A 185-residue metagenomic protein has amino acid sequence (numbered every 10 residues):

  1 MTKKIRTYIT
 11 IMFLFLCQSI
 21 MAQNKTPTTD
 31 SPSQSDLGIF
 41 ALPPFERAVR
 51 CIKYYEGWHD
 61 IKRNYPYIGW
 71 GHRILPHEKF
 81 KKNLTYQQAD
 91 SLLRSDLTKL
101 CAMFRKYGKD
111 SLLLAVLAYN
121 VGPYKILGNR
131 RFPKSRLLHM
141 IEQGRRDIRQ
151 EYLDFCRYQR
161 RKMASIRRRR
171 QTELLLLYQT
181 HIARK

Functional and structural regions predicted by a protein language model:
M1-I9: Bacterial N-terminal signal peptides that target proteins for export
F13-A22: Hydrophobic h-region of N-terminal signal peptides that target proteins for export in Gram-negative bacteria
Q23-H59, H72-H77, L84-M103, K125-K185: Long, amphipathic alpha-helical surface segments
R47, R63-Y65, K109: Extracytoplasmic
R63-Y65, E78-K81: Short, glycine/acidic-enriched capping/hinge loops at junctions between secondary-structure elements
N64-I68, H72: Early exported N-terminus immediately downstream of N-terminal targeting peptides
F104-D110: Structural motif
S111-K125: Short N-proximal segments of mature Sec-exported proteins
